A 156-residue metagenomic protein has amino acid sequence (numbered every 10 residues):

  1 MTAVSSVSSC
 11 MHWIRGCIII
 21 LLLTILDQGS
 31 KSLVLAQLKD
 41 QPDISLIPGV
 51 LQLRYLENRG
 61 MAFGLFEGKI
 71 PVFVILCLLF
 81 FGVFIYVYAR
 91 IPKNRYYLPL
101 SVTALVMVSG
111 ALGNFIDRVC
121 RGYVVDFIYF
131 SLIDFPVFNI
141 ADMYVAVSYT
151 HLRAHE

Functional and structural regions predicted by a protein language model:
M1-S9: Short, Lys/Arg-rich, polar N-terminal cytosolic tail immediately upstream of the first transmembrane signal-anchor
H12-G16, F73-V74, L100-S101: Residue-level signature of transmembrane alpha-helical entry/exit and packing/kink sites in multi-pass membrane
R15-V34: N-terminal signal-anchor transmembrane alpha helix
C17-L22, Y97-L112: Membrane-embedded alpha-helical segments that form the functional core of polytopic membrane enzymes, especially those
Q41-K69, D126-D134: Extracytosolic (periplasmic/ER-lumenal) interhelical loops and adjacent juxtamembrane/interface segments of multi-pass
M61-G82, P136-Y149: Membrane-interface loop-to-helix entry segments
R90-Y97: Membrane-interface helix-boundary motifs at transmembrane edges
T150-E156: Conserved small/polar residues in nucleotide/adenosyl-binding loops
